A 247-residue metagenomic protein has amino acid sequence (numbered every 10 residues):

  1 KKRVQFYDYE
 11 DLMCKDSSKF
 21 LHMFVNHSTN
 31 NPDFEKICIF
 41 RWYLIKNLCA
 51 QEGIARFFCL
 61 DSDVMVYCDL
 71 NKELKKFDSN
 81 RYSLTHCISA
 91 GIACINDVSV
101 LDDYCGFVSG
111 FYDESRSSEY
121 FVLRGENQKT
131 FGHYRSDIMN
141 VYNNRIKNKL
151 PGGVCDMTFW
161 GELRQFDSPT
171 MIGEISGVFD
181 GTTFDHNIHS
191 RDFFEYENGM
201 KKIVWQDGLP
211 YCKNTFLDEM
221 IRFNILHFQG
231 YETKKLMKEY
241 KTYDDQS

Functional and structural regions predicted by a protein language model:
K2-Q51: Active-site-proximal specificity loops/subdomain of glycosyltransferases
L12-C14, V64-V66, V100-L101, Y231-T233: Short, solvent-exposed loop/turn segments at secondary-structure junctions
L21-S28, D102, G110, S117: Acceptor-binding helix/loop patch of EC 2.4 sugar-transfer enzymes, predominantly nucleotide-sugar-dependent
I37-L44, V100, C155-F159: Catalytic-loop motifs flanking and including active-site residues across diverse enzymes
I37-S83, C87: GT-A fold catalytic core of metal-dependent nucleotide-sugar glycosyltransferases, centered on the diacidic
G91-S99: Short glycine- and hydrophobic/aromatic-rich loop-to-beta-strand nucleating segment in the catalytic cores
C105-S247: Catalytic core and acceptor-binding pocket of nucleotide-sugar-dependent glycosyltransferases
